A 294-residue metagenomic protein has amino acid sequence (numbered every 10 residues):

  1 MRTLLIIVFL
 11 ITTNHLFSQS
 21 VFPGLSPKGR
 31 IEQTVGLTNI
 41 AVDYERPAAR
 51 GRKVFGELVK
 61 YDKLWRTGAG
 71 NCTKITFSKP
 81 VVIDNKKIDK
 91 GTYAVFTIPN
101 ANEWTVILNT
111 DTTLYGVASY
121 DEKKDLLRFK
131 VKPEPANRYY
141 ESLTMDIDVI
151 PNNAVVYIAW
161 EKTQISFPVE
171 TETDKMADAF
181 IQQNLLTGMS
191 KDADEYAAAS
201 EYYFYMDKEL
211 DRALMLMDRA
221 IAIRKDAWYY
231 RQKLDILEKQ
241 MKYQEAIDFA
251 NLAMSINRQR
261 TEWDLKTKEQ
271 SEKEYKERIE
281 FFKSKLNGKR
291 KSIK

Functional and structural regions predicted by a protein language model:
M1-F22: Bacterial Sec-dependent N-terminal signal peptides
S20-G36: Short N-terminal segments immediately surrounding and downstream of signal-peptide cleavage
P23, N39-K90, F96-K191, R224: Extended, well-structured beta-strand/loop surface patches that form recognition or cofactor-anchoring regions within
I181-D248, L252-R258, E262: Alpha-helical adaptor scaffolds
S190, R224, K266-Q270, E277: Residue signature of alpha-solenoid helical repeat architecture, marking inter-repeat boundaries and helix-start
K239-A250, Y275-K294: Alpha-helical linker/edge segments of TPR/alpha-solenoid repeat scaffolds and analogous pre-/post-domain helices
R260-T267, K294: Histidine-centered catalytic/metal-binding microenvironments
